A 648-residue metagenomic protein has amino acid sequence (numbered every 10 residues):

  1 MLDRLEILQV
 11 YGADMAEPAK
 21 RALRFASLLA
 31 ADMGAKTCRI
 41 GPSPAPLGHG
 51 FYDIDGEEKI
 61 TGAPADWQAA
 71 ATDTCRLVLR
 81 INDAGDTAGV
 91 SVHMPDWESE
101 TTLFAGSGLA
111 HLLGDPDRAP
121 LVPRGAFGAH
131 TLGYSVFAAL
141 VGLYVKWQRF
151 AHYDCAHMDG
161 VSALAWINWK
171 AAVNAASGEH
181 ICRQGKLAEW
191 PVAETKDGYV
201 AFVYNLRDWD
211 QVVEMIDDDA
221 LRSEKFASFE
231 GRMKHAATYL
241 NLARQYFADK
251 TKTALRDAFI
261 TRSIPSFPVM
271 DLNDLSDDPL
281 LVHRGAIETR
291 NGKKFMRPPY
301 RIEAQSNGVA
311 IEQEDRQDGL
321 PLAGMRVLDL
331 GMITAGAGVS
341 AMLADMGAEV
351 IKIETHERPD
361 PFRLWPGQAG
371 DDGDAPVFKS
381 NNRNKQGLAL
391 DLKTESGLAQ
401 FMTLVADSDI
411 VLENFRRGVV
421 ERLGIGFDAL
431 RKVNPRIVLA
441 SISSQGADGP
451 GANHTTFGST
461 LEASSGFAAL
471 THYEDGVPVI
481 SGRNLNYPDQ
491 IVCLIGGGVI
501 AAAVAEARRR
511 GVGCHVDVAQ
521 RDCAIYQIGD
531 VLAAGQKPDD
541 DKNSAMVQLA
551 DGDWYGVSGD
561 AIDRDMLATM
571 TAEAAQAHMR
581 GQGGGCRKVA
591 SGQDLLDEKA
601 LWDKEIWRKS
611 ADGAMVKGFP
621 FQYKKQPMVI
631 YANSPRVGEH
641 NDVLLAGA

Functional and structural regions predicted by a protein language model:
M1, H111-A151, D159-E194, V200-F202 (+3 more regions): Hydrophobic, helix-prone linear segments
M1-A19, A26, A31, H180 (+11 more regions): Terminal low-complexity tails and localization/encapsulation signals of metabolic enzymes
M1-Q148, T238, L242-Q245, T253 (+6 more regions): N-terminal helix-loop segment corresponding to the beta1-alpha1 unit of nucleotide/adenylate-binding folds
K36-P44, I260-S276, E349-I353, E357 (+1 more regions): Short, well-structured beta-strand/strand-turn elements
F51, E58-T61, A65-A69, Q184 (+3 more regions): Aromatic-enriched alpha-helical interface/lid elements that frame and gate functional surfaces
D83, M94, H157-A163, D197-G198 (+9 more regions): Glycine-rich beta-alpha junction loops
E100, A171-S177, V282-I287, L364-W365 (+2 more regions): Short, surface-exposed loop/helix-turn segments at secondary-structure junctions that function as lids/hinges flanking
G125-T131, A138-H180, D271-L272, A501-A545 (+1 more regions): Substrate-binding/catalytic subdomain of NAD(P)-dependent oxidoreductase enzymes
